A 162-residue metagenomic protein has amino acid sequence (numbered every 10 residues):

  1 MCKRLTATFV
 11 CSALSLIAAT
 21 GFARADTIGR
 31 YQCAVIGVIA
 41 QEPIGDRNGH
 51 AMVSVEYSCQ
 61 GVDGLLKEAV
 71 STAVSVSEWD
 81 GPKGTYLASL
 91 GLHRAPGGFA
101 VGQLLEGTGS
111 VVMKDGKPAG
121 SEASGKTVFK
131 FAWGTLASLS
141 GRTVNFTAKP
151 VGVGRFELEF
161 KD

Functional and structural regions predicted by a protein language model:
M1-L5: Positively charged n-region of N-terminal signal peptides that target proteins for export
T6-A7, G81: Intrinsically disordered, low-complexity segments enriched in glycine/proline and serine/threonine
T8-A18: Bacterial N-terminal signal peptides
A19-A23: Juxtamembrane cytosolic interface motif at the C-terminal end of transmembrane helices
R24-D162: Beta-strand-enriched cores of mature, soluble protein domains
